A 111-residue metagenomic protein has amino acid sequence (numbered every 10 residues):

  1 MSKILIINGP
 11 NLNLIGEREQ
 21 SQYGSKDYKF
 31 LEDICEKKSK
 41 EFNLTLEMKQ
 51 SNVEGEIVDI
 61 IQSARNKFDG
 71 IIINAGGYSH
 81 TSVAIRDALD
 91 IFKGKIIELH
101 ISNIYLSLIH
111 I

Functional and structural regions predicted by a protein language model:
M1-I4: Extreme N-terminal starter segment of soluble prokaryotic enzymes
I15-K29: Glycine- and acidic-residue-enriched helix-capping/strand-helix junction motifs
L31-L46: A short, N-terminal amphipathic alpha-helix
T45-G55: Short beta->alpha junction loops
E56-N74: Short, electropositive alpha-helical surface patch
G70-Y105: Mid-chain, well-packed structural core segment of small domains
I109-I111: Conserved small/polar residues in nucleotide/adenosyl-binding loops
